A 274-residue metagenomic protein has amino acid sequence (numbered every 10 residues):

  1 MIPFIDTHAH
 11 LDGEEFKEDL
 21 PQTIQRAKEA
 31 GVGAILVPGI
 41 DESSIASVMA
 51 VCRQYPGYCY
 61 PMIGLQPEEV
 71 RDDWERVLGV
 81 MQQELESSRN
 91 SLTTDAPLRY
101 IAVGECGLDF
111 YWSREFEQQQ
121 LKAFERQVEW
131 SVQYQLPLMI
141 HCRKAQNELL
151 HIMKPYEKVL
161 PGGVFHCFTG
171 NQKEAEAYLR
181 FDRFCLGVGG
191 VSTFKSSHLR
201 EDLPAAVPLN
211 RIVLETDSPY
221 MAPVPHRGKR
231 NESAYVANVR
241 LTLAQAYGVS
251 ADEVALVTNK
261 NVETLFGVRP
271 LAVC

Functional and structural regions predicted by a protein language model:
M1-C274: Mid-domain alpha/beta scaffold segments of enzyme catalytic cores
